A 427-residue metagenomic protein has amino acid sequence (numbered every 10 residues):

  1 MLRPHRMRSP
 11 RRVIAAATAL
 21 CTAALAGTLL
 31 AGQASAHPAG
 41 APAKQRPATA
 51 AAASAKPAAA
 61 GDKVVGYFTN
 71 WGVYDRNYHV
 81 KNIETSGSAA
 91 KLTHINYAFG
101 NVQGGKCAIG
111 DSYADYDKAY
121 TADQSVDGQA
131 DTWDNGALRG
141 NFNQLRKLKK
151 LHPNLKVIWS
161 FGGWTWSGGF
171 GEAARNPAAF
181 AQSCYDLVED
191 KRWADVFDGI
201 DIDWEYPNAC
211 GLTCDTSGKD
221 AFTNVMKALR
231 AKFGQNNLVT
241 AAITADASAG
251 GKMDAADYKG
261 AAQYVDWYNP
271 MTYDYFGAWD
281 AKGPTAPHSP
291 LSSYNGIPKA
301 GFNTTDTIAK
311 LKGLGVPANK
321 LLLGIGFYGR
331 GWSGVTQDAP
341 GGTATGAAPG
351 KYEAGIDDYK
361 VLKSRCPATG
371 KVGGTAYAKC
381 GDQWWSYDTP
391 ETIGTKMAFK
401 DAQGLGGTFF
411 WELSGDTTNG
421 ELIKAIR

Functional and structural regions predicted by a protein language model:
M1-A39: Secretory targeting and sorting signals
L29-K44, T49-A51, K56: Sec-dependent signal peptide cleavage junction
K56-D190: Glycan-recognition patch characteristic of GH18 chitinases/ENGases and related GlcNAc/peptidoglycan-binding proteins
G72-A89, A173-W193, A247-G260, T304-I308 (+1 more regions): Short, acidic/polar
V73, K360-R427: Extracellular low-complexity, Gly/Ser/Thr-rich intrinsically disordered linkers and protease-sensitive activation/hinge
I95, W159, I202, L229 (+4 more regions): Conserved, mostly hydrophobic/aromatic
G110-Q129, P207-D357: Substrate-binding surface in catalytic domains of secreted glycosidases
C184-T216, D274: Active-site groove signature of glycoside hydrolases
